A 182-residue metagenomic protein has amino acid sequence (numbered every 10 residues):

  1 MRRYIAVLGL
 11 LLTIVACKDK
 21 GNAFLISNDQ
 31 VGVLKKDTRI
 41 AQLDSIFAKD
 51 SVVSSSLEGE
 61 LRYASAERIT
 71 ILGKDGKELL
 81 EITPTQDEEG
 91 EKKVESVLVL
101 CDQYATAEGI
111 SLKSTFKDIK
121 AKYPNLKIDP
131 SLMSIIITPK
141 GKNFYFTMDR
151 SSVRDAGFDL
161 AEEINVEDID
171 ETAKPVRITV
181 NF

Functional and structural regions predicted by a protein language model:
M1-F24: Bacterial Sec-dependent N-terminal signal peptides
I5, P124, Y145-F146: Compositionally biased, intrinsically disordered low-complexity regions enriched in proline and serine
G9, I69-T70, Y145-F146: Alpha-helix boundary/capping detector
L10, V53, D129, R150-S152: A generic structural signal for solvent-exposed, polar alpha-helical segments
C17-L132, G141, L160-F182: Short helix/turn-capping signatures at newly exposed starts of structured segments
S134-I136: An anionic, turn-rich surface loop/hairpin at beta-sheet edges that serves as a generic interaction/coordination patch
P139-N143, M148-R150: Conserved N-terminal glycine/acidic-rich loop preference
D155-A156: Short, solvent-exposed loop/beta-turn-alpha elements that line the ligand-binding surface or hinge of extracytoplasmic
